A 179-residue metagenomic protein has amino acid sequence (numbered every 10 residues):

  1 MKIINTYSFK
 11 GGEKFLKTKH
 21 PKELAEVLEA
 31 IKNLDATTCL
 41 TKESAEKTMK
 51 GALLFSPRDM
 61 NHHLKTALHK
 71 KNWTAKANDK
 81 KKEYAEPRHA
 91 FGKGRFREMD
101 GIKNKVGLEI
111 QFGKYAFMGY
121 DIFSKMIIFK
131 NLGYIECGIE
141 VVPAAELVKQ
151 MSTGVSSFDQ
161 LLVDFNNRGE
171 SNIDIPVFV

Functional and structural regions predicted by a protein language model:
M1-H69, K76: Nuclease-adjacent, charged terminal/linker segments that flank catalytic cores
K50-L54, H63-N104, M118-D121, N131: Active-site metal-binding core of divalent-cation-utilizing nuclease and nuclease-like domains
D59-H62, G119-F123, G154-F165: Well-ordered, non-membrane alpha-helical segments in soluble/globular domains
V106, Y134-V142, I175-F178: Hydrophobic beta-strand segments of well-ordered beta-sheets in folded domains
I110-F123, K149-Q150: Active-site-adjacent loop/helix micro-motif of nuclease/hydrolase catalytic cores
Q111, E140-A145: Short loop/turn segments at strand-loop or loop-helix junctions that form parts of catalytic or ligand-binding pockets
I122-C137: Short secondary-structure subsegments characteristic of cysteine-rich extracellular domains
A144-V179: Domain-level recognition of nuclease-like catalytic cores that cleave nucleotide substrates
